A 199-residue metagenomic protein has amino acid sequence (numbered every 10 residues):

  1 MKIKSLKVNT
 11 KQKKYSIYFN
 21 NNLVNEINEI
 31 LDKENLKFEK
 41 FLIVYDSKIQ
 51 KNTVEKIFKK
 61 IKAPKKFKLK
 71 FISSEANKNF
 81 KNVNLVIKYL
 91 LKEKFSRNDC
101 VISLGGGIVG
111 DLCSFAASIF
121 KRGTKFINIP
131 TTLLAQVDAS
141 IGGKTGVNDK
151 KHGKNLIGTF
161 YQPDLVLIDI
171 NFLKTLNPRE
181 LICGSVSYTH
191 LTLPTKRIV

Functional and structural regions predicted by a protein language model:
M1-C100: ATP/NTP phosphate-donor binding region
Q50-K51, I108-G110, K174: Glycine-rich nucleotide phosphate-binding loop and flanking beta-alpha elements of Rossmann-like dinucleotide-binding
K78-I168: Glycine/threonine-rich beta-strand-loop-alpha-helix active-site module that forms ligand/phosphate-binding
Q162-L181: A charged, well-structured terminal subsegment
I182-Y188: A small-molecule sensor/coupling module
T189-T195: Conserved small/polar residues in nucleotide/adenosyl-binding loops
